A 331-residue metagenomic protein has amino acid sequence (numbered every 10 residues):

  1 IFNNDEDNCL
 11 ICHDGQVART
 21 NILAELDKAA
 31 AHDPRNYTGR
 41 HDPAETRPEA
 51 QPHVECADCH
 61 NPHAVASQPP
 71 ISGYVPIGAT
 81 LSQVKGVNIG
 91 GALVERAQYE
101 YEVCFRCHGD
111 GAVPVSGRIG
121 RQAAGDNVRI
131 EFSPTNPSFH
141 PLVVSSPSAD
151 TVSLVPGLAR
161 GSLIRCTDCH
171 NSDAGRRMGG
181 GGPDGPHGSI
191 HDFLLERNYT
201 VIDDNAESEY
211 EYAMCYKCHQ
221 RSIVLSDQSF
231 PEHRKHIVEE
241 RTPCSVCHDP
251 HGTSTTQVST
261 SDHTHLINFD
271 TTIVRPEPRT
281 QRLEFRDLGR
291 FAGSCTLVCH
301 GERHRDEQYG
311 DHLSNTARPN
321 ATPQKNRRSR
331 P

Functional and structural regions predicted by a protein language model:
I1-P331: Flexible linker/context regions in extracytoplasmic redox proteins
